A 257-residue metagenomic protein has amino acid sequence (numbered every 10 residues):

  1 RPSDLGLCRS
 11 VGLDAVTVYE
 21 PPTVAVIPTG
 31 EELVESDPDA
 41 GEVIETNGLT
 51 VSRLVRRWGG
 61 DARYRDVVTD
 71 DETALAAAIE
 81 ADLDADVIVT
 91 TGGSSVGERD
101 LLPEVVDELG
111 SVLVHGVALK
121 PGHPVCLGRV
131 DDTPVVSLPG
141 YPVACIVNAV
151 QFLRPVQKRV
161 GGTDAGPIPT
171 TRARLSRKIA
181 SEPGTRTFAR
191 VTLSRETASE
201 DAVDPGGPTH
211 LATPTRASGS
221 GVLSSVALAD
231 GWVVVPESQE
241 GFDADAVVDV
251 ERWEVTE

Functional and structural regions predicted by a protein language model:
R1, E31-V34, V143, E240 (+1 more regions): Short, acidic Gly/Pro/Ser/Thr-rich loop/turn segments
R1-E98: Phosphate-binding glycine-rich loops and their immediate beta-loop-alpha structural context
S3-D4, D14, P22, E31 (+9 more regions): Structural beta-strand/beta-sheet cores of well-ordered domains, especially the beta-sheet scaffolds that support
L13, A40-V43, E80-A81, E104-D107 (+3 more regions): Short, solvent-exposed amphipathic alpha-helical segments in soluble enzyme and RNA/protein-processing domains
V16, T23-A25, E32, S52 (+7 more regions): Structural motif
V43, I168-E257: C-terminal terminal segments
W58-T170, S181: Short glycine/threonine-rich loop/turn motifs
